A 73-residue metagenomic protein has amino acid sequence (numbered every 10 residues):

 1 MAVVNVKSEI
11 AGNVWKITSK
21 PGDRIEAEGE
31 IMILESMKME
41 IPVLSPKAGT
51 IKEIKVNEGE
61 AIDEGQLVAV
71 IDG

Functional and structural regions predicted by a protein language model:
M1-N13, I33-P46, G73: Short beta-strand-turn/beta-hairpin segments enriched in glycine/proline and small hydrophobics that form edge-strand
K16-K20, R24, E53-V56: Short histidine-centered loop motifs in beta-beta connectors
S19, E30, K38: Short glycine/proline-centered loop/turn elements that form peptide/ligand docking sites
G22-I31, G59-V68: A structural signal for short beta-strand/turn segments enriched in small hydrophobics and glycine
K52-E53, A69-D72: Short alpha-helical linear motifs
